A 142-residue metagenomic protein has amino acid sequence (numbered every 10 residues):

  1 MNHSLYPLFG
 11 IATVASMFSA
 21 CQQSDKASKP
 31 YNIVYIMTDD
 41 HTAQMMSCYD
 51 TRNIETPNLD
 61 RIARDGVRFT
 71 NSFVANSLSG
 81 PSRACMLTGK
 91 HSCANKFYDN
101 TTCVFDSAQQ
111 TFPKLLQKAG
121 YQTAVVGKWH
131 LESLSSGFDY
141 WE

Functional and structural regions predicted by a protein language model:
N2-A12, S16-E142: Formylglycine-dependent sulfatase
